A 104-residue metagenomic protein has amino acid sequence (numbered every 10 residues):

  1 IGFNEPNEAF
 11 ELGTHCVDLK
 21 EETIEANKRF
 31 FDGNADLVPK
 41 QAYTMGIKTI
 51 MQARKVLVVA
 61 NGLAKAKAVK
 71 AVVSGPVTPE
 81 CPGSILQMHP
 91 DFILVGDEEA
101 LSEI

Functional and structural regions predicted by a protein language model:
I1-I104: Conserved phosphate- and dinucleotide-binding cores of soluble alpha/beta proteins, encompassing both enzyme active
